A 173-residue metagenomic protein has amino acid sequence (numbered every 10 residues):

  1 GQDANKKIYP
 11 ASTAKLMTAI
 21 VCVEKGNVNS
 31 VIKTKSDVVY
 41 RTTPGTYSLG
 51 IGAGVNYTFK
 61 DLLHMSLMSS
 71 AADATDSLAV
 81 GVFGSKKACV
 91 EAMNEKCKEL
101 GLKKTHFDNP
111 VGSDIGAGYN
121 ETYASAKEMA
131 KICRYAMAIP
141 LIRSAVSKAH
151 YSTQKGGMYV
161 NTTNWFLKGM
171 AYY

Functional and structural regions predicted by a protein language model:
G1-K127, K131, A136-P140: Active-site-adjacent loops and short helices of periplasmic peptidoglycan-processing enzymes
E128-Y173: Extracytoplasmic
